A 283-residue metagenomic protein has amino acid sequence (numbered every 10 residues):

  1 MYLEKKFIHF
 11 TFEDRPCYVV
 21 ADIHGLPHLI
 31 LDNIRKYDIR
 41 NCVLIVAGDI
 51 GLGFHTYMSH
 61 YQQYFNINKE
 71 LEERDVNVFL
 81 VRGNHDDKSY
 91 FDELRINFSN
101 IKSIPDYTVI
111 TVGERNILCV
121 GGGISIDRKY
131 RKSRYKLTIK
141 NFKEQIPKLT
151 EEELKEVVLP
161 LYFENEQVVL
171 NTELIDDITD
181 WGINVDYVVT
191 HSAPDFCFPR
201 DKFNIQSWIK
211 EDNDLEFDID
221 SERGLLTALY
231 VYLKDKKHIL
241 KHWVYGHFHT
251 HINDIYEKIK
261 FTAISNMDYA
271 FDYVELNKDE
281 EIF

Functional and structural regions predicted by a protein language model:
M1-V20, L31, I39: N-terminal pre-catalytic "stem/leader" segment of glycosyltransferase-like enzymes
I8-Y18, V109-C119, N184-Y187, I255-F261 (+1 more regions): Beta-strand-turn-beta hairpins that frame and shape the catalytic cleft of phosphate-ester-processing enzymes
E13-D14, I39-C42, D75, E114 (+3 more regions): A general structural motif
V19-A21, L44-D49, N77-H85, S103-P105 (+4 more regions): Active-site neighborhood of phospho(di)ester-bond hydrolases with catalytic His/Asp-centered motifs
V20, G25-G113, W208, L215 (+1 more regions): Core catalytic region of metal-dependent phosphoesterases/phosphodiesterases, especially metallo-beta-lactamase-like
P27, G53-H55, K88-F91, I110-G113 (+4 more regions): Short catalytic/ligand-binding loop motif for oxyanion handling, primarily in non-cytosolic enzymes, centered on
T111-G113, A228-K236, F248-F283: Binuclear metal-dependent phosphoesterase catalytic core
R115-G224: Active-site-proximal loop/helix segment associated with metal-binding centers of metalloenzymes
